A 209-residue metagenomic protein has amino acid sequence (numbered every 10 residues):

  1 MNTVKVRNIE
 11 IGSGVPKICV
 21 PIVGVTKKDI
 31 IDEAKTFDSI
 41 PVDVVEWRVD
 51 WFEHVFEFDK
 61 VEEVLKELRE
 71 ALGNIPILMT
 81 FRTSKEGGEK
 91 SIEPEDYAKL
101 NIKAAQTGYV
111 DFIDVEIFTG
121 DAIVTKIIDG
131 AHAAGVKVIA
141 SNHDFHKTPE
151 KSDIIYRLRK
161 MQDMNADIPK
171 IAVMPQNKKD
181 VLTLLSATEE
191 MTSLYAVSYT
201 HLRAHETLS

Functional and structural regions predicted by a protein language model:
M1-V25: N-terminal amphipathic alpha-helix/helix-capping segment at the start of soluble metabolic enzymes
P16-I30, S84-P94, N142-K151: Active-site mouth loops of central-metabolism enzymes
T26-F37, E93-K103, K151-L158: Short, acidic/polar
V45, I113, L184: Conserved, mostly hydrophobic/aromatic
R48, V110-G120, S141-H146, I168-Q176: Catalytic beta/alpha-barrel core
H54-V64, F118-A131, Q176-T188: Active-site-adjacent beta->alpha loops and helix N-cap segments on the catalytic face of soluble alpha/beta enzymes
V61-F81, A134, I139, E189-Y195: Alpha-helix-loop-beta-strand connector modules within alpha/beta enzyme cores
H201-S209: Single conserved hydrophobic/aromatic residue that forms the stacking wall/gate of nucleotide- or nucleobase-binding
